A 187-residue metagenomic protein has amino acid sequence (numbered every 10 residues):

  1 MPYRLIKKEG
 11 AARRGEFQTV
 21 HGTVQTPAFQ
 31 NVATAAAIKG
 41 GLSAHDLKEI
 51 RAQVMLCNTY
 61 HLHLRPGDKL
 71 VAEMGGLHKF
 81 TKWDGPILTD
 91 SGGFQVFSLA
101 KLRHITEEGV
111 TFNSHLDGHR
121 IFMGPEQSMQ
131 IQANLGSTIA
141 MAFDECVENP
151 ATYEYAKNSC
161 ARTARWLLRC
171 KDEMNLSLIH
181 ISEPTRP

Functional and structural regions predicted by a protein language model:
M1-S177: Non-catalytic, usually N-terminal nucleic-acid engagement modules in DNA/RNA processing proteins
S177-P187: Residue-level detector of conserved catalytic or cofactor/ligand-binding positions in enzyme active sites
